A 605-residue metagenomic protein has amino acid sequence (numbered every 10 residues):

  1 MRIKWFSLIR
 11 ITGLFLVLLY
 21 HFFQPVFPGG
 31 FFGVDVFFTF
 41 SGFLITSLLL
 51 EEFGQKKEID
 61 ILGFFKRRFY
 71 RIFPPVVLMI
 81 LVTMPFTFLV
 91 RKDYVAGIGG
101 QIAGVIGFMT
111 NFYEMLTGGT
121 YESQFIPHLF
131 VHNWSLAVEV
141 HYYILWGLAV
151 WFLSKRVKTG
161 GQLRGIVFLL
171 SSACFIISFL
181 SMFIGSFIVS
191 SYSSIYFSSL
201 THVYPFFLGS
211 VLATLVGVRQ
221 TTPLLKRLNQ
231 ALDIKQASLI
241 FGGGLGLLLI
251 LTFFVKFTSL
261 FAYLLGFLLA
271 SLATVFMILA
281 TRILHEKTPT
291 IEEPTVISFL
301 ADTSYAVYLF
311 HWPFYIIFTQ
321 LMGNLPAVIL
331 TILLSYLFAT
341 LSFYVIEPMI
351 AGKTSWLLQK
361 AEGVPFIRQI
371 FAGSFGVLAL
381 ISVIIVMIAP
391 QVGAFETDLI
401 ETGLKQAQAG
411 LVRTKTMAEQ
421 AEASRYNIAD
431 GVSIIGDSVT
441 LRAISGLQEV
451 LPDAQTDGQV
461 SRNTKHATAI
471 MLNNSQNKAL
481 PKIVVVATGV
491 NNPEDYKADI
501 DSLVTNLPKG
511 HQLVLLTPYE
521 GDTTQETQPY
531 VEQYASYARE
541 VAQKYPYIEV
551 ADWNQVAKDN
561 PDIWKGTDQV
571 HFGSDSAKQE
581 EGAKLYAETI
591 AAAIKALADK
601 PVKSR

Functional and structural regions predicted by a protein language model:
R2-F6, T12-N133, V138-P348, G352-W356 (+2 more regions): Hydrophobic membrane-embedded alpha-helices and membrane-water interface caps/short interhelical or interfacial loops
F38, G107, S433-I434, A454-G458 (+3 more regions): Structural recognition of the beta-strand scaffold that forms the well-ordered cores of secreted hydrolase catalytic
R67, S433, L441, S445 (+8 more regions): Solvent-exposed, polar/charged alpha-helical surfaces in well-ordered, non-transmembrane soluble domains, broadly
P348-G431, L585-R605: N-terminal secretory targeting modules
A421-D499, D522, P529-Y530: Conserved SGNH/GDSL esterase-like catalytic core that processes O-acyl groups on lipids and polysaccharides
Q448, P452, G489, T505-Q512 (+2 more regions): Sec-exported extracytoplasmic/periplasmic mature domains
V504-Q533, Q555-A557: Active-site segments of SGNH/GDSL-like serine hydrolases that catalyze O-acetyl group transfer/hydrolysis on lipids
Q528, E532-R605: Catalytic His-Asp segment of secreted/periplasmic serine-dependent ester chemistry enzymes
